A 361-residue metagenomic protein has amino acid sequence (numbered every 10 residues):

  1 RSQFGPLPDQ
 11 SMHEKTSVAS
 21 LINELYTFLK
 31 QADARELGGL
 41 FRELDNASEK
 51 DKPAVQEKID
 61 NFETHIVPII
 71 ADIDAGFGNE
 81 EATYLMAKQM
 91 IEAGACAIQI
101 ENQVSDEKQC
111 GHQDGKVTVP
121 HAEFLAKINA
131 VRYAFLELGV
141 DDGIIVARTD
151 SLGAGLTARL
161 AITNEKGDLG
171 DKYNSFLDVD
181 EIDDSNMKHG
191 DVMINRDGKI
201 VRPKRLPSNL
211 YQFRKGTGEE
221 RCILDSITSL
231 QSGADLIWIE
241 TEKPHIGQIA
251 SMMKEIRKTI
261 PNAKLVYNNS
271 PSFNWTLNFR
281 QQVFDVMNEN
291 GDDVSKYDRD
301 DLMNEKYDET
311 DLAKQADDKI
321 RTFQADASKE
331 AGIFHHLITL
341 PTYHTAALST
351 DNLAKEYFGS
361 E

Functional and structural regions predicted by a protein language model:
R1-L337, D351: Alpha/beta enzyme core
T276, H344-T345: A SIS-like phosphosugar-recognition module
I338-T342: Short acidic/histidine-rich active-site segments
F358-E361: Mixed-charge (polyampholyte) low-complexity IDRs
